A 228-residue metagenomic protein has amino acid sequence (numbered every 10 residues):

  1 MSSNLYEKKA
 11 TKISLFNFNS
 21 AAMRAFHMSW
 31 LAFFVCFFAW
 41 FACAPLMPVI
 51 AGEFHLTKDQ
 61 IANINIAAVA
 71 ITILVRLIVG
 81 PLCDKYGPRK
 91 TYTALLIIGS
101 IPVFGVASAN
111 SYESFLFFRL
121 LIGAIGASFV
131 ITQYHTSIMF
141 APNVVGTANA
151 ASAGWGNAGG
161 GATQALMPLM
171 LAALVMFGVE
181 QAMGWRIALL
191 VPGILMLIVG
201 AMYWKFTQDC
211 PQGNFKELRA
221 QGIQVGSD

Functional and structural regions predicted by a protein language model:
M1-A32, C36-F38: Cytosolic juxtamembrane N-terminal segment immediately preceding the first transmembrane helix of multi-pass
H55, G87, S108-E113, I125: Helix-breaking motifs and short loop linkers at transmembrane-helix boundaries and internal kinks in secondary membrane
I66-G80: Central cavity-lining transmembrane alpha-helices of secondary-active solute carriers, predominantly the Major
I97-N110: C-terminal ends and interior cores of transmembrane alpha-helices in multi-pass membrane transporters/permeases
F118-G156: Cytoplasmic helix-loop-helix junction between adjacent transmembrane helices in 12-TM secondary transporters
G146-A172: Glycine-rich segments within core transmembrane alpha-helices of 12-TM secondary carriers
G193-R219: C-terminal membrane-cytosol helix-exit motif in multi-pass small-molecule transporters
